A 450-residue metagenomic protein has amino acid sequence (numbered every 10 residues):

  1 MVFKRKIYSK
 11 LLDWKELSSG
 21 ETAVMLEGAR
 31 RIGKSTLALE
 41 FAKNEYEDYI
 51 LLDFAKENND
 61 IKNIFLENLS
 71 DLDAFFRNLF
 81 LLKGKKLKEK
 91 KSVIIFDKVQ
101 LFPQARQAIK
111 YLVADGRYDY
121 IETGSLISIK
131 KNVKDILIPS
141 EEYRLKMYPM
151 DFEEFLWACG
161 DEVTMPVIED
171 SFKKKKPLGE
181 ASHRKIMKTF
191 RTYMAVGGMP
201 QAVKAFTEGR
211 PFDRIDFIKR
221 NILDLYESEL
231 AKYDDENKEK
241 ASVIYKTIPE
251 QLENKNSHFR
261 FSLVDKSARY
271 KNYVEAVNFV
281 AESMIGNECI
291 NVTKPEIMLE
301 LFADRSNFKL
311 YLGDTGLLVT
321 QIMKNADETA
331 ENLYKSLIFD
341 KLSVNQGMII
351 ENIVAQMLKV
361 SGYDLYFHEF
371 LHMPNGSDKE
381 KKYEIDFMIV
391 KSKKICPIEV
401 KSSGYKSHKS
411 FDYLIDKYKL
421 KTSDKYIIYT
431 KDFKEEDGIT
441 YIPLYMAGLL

Functional and structural regions predicted by a protein language model:
V2-S18: Pre-Walker A adenine-sensing motif
K15-T22, A29-R31, E40, N44-E47 (+3 more regions): A cross-kingdom feature that marks ATP-driven nucleic-acid transaction machinery
K34: Conserved lysine of the Walker
K43-I61: Conserved catalytic segments around the Walker B and adjacent sensor/switch elements of P-loop NTPase domains
K56-E89: Short glycine-rich substrate-engagement loop in P-loop NTPases that contacts/grips substrate
I95, D119-S125, K146, F155: Structural recognition of the conserved hydrophobic beta-strand(s) that form the central parallel beta-sheet of P-loop
Y111, S128-R144, L156-D161: Short regulatory helix/loop adjacent to the ATP-binding pocket of P-loop NTPases
E162-I350: Interdomain hinge/linker elements that couple catalytic modules in large macromolecular machines
